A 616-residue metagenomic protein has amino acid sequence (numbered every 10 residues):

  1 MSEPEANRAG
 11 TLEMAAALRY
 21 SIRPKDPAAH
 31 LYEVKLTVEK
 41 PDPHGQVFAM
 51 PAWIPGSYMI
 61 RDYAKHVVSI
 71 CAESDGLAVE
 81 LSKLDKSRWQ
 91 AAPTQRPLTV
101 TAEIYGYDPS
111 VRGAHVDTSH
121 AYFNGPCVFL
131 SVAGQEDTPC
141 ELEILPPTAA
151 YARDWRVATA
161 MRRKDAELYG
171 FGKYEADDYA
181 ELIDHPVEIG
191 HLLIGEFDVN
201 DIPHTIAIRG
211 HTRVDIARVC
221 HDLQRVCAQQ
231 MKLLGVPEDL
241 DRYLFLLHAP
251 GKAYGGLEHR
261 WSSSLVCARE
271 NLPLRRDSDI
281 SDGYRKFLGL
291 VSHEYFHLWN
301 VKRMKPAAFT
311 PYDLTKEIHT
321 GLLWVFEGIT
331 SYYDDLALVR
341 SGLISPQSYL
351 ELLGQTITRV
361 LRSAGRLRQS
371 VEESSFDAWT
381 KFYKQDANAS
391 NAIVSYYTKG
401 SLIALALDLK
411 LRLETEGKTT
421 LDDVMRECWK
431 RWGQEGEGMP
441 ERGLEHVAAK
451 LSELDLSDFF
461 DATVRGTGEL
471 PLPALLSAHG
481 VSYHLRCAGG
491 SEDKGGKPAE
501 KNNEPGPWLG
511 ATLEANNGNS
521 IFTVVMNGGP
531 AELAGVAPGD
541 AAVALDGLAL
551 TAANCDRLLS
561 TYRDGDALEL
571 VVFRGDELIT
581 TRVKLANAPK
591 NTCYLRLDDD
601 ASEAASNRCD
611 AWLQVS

Functional and structural regions predicted by a protein language model:
E3-P4, L12, K25, T37 (+6 more regions): Non-catalytic architectural context of zinc metalloproteases
E3-W53: Early extracytoplasmic/domain-onset interaction patches
A17-R19, L31-K35, G45-V47, P97-T99 (+5 more regions): Intrinsic-disorder/low-complexity, polar/charged segments enriched in Ser/Thr/Lys/Arg/Asp/Glu/Gln
E136, R213-R225, S281-D282, K286 (+10 more regions): Soluble non-cytosolic domains of exported or imported proteins
L193-L323: Juxtacatalytic substrate-recognition/specificity segment
L240-L247, A307-D313, G342-L353, K418-D423: Short, glycine/acidic-rich hinge or "gate" loops at secondary-structure transitions that mediate conformational
S263-E270, R303-M304, T315-R366: Post-HExxH zinc-binding segment in Zn-dependent metallohydrolases
D334, I344-S616: C-terminal recognition in membrane/secretory proteostasis and scaffolding
